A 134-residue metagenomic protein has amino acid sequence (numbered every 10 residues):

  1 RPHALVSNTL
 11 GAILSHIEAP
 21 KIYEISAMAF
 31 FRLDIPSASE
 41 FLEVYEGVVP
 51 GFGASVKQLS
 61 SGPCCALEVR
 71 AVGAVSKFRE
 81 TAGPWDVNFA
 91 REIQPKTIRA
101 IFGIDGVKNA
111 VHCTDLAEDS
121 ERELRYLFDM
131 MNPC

Functional and structural regions predicted by a protein language model:
P2-C134: Non-catalytic terminal and connector segments of soluble metabolic enzymes
